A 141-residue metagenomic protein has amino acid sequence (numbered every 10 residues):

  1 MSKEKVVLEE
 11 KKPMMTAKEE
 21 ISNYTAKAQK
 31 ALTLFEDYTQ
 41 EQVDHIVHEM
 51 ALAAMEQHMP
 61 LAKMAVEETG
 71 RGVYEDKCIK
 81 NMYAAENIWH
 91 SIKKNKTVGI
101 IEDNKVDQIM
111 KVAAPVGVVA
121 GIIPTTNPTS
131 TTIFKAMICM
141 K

Functional and structural regions predicted by a protein language model:
S2-M110: N-terminal Rossmann-like NAD(P)+-binding subdomain of aldehyde/semialdehyde dehydrogenases
N95-K141: Conserved small-residue-rich beta-alpha loop and adjacent elements that most often cradle the phosphate/pyrophosphate
